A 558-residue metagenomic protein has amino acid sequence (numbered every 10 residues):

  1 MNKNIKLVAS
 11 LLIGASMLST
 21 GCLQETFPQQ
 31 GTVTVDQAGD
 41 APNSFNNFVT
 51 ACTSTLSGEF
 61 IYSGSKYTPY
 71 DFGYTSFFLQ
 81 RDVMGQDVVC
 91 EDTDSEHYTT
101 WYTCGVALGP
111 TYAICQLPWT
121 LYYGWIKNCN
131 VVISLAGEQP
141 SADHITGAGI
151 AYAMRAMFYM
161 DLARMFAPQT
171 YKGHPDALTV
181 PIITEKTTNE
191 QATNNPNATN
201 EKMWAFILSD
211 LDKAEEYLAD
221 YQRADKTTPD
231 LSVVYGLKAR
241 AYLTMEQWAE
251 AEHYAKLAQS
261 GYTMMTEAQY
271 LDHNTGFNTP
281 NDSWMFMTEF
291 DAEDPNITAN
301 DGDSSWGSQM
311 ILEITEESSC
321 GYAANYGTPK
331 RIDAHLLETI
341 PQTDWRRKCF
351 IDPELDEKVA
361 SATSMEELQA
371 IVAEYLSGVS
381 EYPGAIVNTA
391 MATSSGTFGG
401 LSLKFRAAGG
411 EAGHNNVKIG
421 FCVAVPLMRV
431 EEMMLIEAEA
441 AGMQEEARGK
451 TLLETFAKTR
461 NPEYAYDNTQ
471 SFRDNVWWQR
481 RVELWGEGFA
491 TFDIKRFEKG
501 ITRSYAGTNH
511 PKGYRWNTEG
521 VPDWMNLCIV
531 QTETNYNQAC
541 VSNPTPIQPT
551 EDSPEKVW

Functional and structural regions predicted by a protein language model:
M1-T20: Sec-dependent bacterial lipoprotein signal peptides
C22-F78, G327, L336-W345, C349-A362 (+2 more regions): Membrane-proximal, proline-rich intrinsically disordered regions
Q30-G39, P69-F77, F166-D176, D220-W306 (+1 more regions): Short, surface-exposed recognition loops and adjoining beta-strand edges that mediate ligand/DNA contacts, enriched
D92-F166, A198-E201, L211-Q222, G420-V425 (+2 more regions): Conserved, well-structured interaction surfaces
W204, W248, E446-A447: TPR-repeat structural position
E252-P426, V430, T469, E483 (+3 more regions): Hydrophobic-face positions in mid-chain alpha helices that act as interaction patches
